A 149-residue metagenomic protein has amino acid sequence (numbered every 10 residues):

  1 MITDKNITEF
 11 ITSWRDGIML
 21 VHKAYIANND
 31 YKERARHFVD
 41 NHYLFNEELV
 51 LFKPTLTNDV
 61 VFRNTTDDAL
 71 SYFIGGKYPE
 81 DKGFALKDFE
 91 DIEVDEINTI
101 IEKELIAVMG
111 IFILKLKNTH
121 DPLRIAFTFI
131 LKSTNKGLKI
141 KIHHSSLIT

Functional and structural regions predicted by a protein language model:
M1-E47: Short, low-complexity N-terminal intrinsically disordered segments enriched in polar/charged residues
I2, N6, F10, F89-D91 (+1 more regions): A broad structural signal for short, well-ordered beta-strand segments within beta-sheet-rich domains
I2, N6, I100, T119: Conserved aromatic-histidine-acidic binding/catalytic patches
R15, R34-R36, R63, R124 (+1 more regions): Arginine residue identity/basic-tract feature
N28-I97: A solvent-exposed, acidic/Ser-Thr-rich amphipathic alpha-helical stretch
I101-M109, K117-T149: Short beta-strand edge/turn micro-motifs at domain boundaries
